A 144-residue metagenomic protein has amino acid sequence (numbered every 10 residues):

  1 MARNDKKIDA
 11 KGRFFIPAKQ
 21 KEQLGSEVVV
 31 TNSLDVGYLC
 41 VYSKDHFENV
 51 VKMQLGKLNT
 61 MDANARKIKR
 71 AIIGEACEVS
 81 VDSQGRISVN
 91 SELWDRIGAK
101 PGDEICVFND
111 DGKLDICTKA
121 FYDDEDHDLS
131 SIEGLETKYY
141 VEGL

Functional and structural regions predicted by a protein language model:
M1-K6, A10-R13, Q20-V79, S83-Q84 (+1 more regions): Flexible "stalk/tail and boundary" regions
